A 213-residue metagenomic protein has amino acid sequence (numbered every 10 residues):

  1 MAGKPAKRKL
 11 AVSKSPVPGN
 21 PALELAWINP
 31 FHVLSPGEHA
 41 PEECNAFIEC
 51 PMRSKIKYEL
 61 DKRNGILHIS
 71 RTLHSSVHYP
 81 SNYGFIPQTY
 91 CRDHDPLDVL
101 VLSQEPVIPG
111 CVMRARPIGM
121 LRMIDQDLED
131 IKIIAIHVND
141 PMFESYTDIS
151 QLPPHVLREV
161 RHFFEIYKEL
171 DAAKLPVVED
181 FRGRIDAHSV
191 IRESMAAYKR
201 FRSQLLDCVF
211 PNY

Functional and structural regions predicted by a protein language model:
A2-Y213: Hydrophobic N-terminal alpha-helices or hydrophobic patches in metabolic proteins across all domains of life
